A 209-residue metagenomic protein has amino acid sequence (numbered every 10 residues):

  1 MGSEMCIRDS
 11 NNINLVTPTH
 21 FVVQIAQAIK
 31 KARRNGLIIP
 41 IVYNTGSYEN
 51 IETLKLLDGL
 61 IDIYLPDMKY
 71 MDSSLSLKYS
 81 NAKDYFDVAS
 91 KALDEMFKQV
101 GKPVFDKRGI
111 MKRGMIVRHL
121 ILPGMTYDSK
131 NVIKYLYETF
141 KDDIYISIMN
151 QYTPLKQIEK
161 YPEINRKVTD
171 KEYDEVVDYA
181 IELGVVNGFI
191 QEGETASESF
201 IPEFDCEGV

Functional and structural regions predicted by a protein language model:
M1-I7: Short, small-residue-biased leader/transition segments that mark boundaries at the very start of proteins
S3, T17-I63, Y70-D72, P123-S129: Canonical radical SAM enzyme core domain
N14-P18, V42-G46, D67, I116-L120 (+2 more regions): A cross-family glycoside hydrolase active-site/sugar-binding cleft signature
V22, S47-N50, M68-F86, M115-V117 (+2 more regions): Conserved radical SAM core fold
I29-P40, K91-Q99, D170-D178: Alpha-helix-loop-beta-strand connector modules within alpha/beta enzyme cores
L77-R108: Anionic-ligand binding region
K102-V209: Auxiliary Fe-S-binding modules of radical SAM enzymes
